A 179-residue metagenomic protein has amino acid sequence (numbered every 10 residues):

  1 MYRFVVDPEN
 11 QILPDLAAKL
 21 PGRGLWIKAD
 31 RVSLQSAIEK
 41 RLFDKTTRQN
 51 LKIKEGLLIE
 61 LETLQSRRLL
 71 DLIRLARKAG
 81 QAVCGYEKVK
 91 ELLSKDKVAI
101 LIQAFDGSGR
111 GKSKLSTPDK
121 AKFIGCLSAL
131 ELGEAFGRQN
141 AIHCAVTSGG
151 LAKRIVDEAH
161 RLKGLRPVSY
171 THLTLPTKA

Functional and structural regions predicted by a protein language model:
M1-Q49: N-terminal cysteine/histidine-rich coordination modules
R23, K52, G56, R68 (+6 more regions): Charged, alpha-helix-enriched surfaces in structured cytosolic catalytic cores of large nucleotide-utilizing machines
W26, L101-I102, I142-V146: Short cationic amphipathic helices and targeting signals
V32-S108: Extended interfacial segments that mediate partner engagement and assembly in macromolecular machines
R74-R77, L93-S94, G137, V156 (+1 more regions): Signal for well-folded cores of large energy- and translation-related assemblies
K97, S113-D119: Short helix-coil boundary/hinge micro-motifs
K120-R161: Short basic, glycine-rich beta-strand/loop surfaces that mediate nucleic-acid
T171-T177: Conserved small/polar residues in nucleotide/adenosyl-binding loops
